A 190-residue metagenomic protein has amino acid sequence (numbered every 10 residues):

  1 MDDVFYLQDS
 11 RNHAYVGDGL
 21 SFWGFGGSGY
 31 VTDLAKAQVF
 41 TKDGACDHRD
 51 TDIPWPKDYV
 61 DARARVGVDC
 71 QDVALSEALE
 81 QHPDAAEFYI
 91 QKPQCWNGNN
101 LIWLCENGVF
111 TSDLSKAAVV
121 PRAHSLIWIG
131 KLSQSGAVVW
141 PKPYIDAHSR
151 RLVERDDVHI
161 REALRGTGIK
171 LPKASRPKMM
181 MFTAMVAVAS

Functional and structural regions predicted by a protein language model:
M1-Y6, Q38, D43-D50: Hydrophobic, helix-prone linear segments
V4-T32, E87-D113: Short aromatic-glycine-(Arg/Gly/Cys) micro-motifs in beta-strand/loop hairpins
Y15-V16, A45-H48, N97-N99, I127-I129: Short loop/beta submotifs within extracellular cysteine-rich repeat domains
S28-D43, G108-H124: A short, exposed loop/beta-hairpin motif centered on an aromatic-Gly-Thr core
V39, D47-A74, L126-A187: Short, mixed-charge low-complexity intrinsically disordered segments
S76-A86, Q91-Q94, G98-E106, P172-A187: Intrinsically disordered, low-complexity terminal/linker regions enriched in Pro/Ser/Gly and acidic residues
